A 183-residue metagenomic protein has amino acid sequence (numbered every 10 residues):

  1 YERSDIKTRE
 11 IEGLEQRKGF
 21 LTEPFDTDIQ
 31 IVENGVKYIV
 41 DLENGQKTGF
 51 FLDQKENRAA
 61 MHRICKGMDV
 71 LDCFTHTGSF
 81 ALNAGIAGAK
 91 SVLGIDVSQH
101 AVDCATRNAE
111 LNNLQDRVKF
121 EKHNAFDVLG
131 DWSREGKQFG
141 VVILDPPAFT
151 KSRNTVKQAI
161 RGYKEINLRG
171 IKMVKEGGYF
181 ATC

Functional and structural regions predicted by a protein language model:
Y1-F50: Non-catalytic substrate-recognition/targeting regions of SAM-dependent transferases
L52-M68: Conserved alpha-helix/loop element of class I SAM-dependent methyltransferases that forms part of the SAM/SAH-binding
M61, A84, G170: Class I S-adenosylmethionine-dependent transferase superfamily signal
G67-H76: Conserved class I S-adenosyl-L-methionine
T77-K90: Conserved SAM-binding loop of SAM-dependent methyltransferases across substrates and taxa, primarily the Class I
S91-D96: Conserved SAM-binding motif I beta-strand of class I
H100-I143: S-adenosyl-L-methionine
A125-C183: S-adenosylmethionine
